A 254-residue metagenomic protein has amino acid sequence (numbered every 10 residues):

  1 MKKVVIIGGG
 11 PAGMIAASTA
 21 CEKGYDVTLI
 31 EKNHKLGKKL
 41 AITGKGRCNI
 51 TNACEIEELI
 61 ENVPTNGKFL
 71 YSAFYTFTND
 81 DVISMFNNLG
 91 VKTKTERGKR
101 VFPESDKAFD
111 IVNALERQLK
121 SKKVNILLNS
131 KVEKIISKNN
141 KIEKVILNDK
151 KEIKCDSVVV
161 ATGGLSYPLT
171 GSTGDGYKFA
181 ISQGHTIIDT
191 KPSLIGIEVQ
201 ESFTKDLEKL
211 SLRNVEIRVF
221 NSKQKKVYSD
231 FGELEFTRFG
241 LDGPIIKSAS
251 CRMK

Functional and structural regions predicted by a protein language model:
K2-L29: N-terminal Rossmann-like FAD-binding beta1-loop-alpha1 element of flavoenzymes
I6, G10-A12, K35, G164-S166: Residue-level detector of alpha-helix initiation sites
I15, T19, L40, V158 (+1 more regions): Hydrophobic/aromatic ligand-binding patch that stacks against planar heteroaromatic rings of cofactors or nucleotides
C21-K45: Glycine-rich FAD pyrophosphate-binding loop
K23-Y25, L89, K122, Q183: Conserved dinucleotide-binding and phosphotransfer motif residues
R47-T95: Glycine-rich active-site loop/strand segments that organize a redox cofactor
L70-D80, R97-R117, Y167-G171, S202: Short beta-strand to alpha-helix junction loop
D110, A114-K254: Predominantly flavin-linked oxidoreductase catalytic cores and closely associated redox partners
